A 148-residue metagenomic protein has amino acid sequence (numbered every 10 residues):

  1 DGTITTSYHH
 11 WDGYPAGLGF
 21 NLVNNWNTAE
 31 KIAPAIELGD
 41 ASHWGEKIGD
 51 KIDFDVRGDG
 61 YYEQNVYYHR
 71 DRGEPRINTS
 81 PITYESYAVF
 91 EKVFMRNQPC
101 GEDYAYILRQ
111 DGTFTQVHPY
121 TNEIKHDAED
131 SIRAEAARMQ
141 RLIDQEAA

Functional and structural regions predicted by a protein language model:
D1-Y14, L18: Short, extreme N-terminal segment that most often corresponds to the first beta-strand
N24-A148: Low-complexity intrinsically disordered segments
